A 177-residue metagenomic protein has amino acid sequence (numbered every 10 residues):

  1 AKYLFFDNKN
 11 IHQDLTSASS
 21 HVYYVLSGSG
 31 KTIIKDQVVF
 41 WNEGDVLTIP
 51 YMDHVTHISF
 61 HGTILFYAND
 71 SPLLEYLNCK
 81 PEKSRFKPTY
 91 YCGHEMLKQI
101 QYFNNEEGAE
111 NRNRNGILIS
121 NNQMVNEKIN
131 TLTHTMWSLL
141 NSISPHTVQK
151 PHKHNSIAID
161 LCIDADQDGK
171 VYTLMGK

Functional and structural regions predicted by a protein language model:
A1, N78-L140: A short, N-terminal "cap"/entry segment at the start of jelly-roll beta-barrel domains of the cupin/DSBH fold
A1-S17, M136-H154: Conserved short histidine dyad/triad with adjacent acidic residue
Y3-F5, V22, V38-F40, V46-T48 (+3 more regions): Conserved hydrophobic/aromatic beta-strand scaffold that supports enzyme active sites
F6, I11-E43, D160-K177: A short beta-strand-loop-beta hairpin characteristic of the jelly-roll/cupin
A18, Y51-C79: Ligand-binding loop in jelly-roll beta-barrel domains
I49-D53, P145-H146: Conserved SET/PR-domain catalytic core that frames the SAM/AdoMet-binding pocket
V125-N126, M136-S138, Q149, D160 (+1 more regions): Intrinsic, low-complexity N-terminal interaction/targeting segments
